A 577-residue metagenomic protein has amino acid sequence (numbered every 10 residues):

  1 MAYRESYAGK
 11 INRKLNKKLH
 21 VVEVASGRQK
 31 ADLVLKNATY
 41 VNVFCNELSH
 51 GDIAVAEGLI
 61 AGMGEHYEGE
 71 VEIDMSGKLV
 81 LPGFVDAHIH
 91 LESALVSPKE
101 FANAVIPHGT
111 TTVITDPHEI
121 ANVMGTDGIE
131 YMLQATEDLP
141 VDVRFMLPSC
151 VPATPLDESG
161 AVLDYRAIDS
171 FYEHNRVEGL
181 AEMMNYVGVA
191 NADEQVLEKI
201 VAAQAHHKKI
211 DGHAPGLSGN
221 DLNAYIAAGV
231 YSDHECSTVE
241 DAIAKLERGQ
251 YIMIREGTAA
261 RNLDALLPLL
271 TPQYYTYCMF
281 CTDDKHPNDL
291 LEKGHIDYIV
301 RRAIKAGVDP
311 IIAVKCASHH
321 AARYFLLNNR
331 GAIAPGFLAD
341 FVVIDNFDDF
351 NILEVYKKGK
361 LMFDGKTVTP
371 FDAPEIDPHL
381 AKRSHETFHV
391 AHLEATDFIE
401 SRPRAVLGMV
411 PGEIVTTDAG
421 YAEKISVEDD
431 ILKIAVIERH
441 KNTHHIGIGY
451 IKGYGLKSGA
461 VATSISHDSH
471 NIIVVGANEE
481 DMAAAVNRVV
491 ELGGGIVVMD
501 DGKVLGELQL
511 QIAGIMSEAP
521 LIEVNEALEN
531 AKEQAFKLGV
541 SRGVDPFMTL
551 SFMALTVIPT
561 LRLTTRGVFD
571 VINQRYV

Functional and structural regions predicted by a protein language model:
M1-G51, V55-A56, E65, I106-H108 (+2 more regions): Active-site microenvironment of metallo-dependent hydrolases
A2-V24, A102-H207, Q273, V504-Q509: Divalent-metal coordination cores built from histidine and acidic residues
Q29-N37, E57, H66-T115: Replace "His-x-His-based motif
A38, G58, G77, H88 (+9 more regions): Divalent metal-coordination and catalytic microenvironments
E65, M124-G128, T154-G160, N191-Q195 (+9 more regions): Short acidic, glycine/serine/threonine-rich loops at helix termini
D86-S97, P152-L163, Y231: Active-site mouth loops of central-metabolism enzymes
H90-A94, H118-I120, P148-A153, M183-Y186 (+4 more regions): Active-site beta-loop-alpha junctions enriched in small/polar residues
V162-E182, G188-M253, A260-F280, L291-K305 (+1 more regions): Histidine/acidic residue-rich metal-binding segments in metalloenzymes
